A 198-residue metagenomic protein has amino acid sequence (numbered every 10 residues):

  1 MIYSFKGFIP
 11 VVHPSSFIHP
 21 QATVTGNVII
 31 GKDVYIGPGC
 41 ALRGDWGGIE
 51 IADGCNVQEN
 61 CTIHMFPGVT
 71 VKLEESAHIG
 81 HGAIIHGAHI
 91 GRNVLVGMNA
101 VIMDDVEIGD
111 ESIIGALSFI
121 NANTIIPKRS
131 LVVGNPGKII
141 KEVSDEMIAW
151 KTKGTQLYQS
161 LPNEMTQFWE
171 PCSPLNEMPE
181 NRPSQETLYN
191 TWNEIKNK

Functional and structural regions predicted by a protein language model:
M1-V11, D45, D53, E59-N60 (+3 more regions): Glycine-rich hexapeptide-repeat left-handed beta-helix
G7, V12-M65: A positional/architectural concept
